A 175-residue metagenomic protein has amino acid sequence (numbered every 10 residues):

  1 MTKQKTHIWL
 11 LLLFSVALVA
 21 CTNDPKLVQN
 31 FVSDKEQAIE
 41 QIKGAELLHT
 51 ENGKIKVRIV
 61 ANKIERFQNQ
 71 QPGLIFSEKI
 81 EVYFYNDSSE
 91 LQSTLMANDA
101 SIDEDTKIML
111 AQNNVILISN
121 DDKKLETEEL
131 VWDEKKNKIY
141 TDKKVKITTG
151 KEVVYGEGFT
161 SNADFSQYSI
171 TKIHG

Functional and structural regions predicted by a protein language model:
M1-G175: Mature-chain termini and adjacent capping regions
